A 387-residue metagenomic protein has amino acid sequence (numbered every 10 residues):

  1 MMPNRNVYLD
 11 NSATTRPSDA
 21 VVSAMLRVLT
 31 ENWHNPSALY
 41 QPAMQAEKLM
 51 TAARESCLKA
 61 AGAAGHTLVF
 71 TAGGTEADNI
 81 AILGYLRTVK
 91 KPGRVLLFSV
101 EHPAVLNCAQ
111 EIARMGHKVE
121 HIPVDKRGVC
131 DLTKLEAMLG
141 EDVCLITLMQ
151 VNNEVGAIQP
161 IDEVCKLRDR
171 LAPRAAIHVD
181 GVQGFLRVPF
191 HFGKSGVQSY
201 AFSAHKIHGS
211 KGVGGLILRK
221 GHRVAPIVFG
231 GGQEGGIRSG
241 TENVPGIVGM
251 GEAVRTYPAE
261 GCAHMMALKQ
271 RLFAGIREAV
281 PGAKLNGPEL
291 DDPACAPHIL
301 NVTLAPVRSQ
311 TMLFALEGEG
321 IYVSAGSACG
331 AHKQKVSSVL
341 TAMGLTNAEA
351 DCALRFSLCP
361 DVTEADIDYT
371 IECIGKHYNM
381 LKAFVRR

Functional and structural regions predicted by a protein language model:
M1-R387: Pyridoxal 5′-phosphate
